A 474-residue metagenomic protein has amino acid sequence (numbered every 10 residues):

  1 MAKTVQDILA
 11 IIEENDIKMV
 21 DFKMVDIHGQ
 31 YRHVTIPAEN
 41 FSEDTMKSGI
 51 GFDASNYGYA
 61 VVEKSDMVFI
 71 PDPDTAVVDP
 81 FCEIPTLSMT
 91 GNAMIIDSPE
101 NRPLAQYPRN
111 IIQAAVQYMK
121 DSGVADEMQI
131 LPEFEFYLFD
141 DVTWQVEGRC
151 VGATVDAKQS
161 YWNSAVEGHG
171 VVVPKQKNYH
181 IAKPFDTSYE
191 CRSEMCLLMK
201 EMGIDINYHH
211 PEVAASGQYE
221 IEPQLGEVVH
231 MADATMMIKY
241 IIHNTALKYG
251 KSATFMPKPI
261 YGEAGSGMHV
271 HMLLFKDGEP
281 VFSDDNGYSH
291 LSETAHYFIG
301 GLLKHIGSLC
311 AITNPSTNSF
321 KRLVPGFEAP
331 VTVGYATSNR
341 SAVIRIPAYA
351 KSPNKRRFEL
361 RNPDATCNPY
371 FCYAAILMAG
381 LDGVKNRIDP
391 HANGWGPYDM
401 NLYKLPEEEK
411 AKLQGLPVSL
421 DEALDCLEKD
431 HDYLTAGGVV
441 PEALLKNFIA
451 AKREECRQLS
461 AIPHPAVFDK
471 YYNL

Functional and structural regions predicted by a protein language model:
A2-L474: Glycine-rich, acidic/polar active-site loops that bind/position phosphate-bearing ligands
